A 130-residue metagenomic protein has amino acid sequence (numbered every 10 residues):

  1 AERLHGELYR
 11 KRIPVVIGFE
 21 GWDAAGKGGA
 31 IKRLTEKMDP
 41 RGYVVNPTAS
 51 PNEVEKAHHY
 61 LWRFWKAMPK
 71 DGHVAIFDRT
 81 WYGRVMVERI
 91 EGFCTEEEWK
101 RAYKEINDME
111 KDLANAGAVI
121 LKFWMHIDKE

Functional and structural regions predicted by a protein language model:
E2-E130: Glycine-rich phosphate-binding loop of ATP-dependent small-molecule kinases
